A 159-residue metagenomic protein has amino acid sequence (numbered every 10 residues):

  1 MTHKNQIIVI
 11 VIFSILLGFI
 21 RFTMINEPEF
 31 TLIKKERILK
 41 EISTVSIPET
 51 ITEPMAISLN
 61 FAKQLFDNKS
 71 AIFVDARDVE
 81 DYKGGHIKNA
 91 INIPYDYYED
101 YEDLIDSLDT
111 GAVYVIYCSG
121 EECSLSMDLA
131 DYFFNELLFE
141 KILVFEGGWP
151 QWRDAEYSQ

Functional and structural regions predicted by a protein language model:
T2-I72, D81-G84: Flexible, polar/low-complexity N-terminal or interdomain linker segments that lie immediately upstream of folded
L17, M24, D78, E121 (+1 more regions): Short, glycine/serine-rich, charged loops/turns that create anion-binding and catalytic segments at active sites
S58, P94, E146: Short loop/edge segments at beta-strand edges and connector loops that shape dinucleotide/nucleotide cofactor-binding
F61, D100-L104: Short acidic active-site motifs
D67-E99, S107-C118: Mid-length scaffold segments of soluble, non-membrane domains
K83-G85, E102, S126-M127, D154: Short glycine-/acidic-enriched loop or helix-start segments at secondary-structure transitions that form or flank
I105-W152: Catalytic cysteine-centered active loop of the rhodanese-like fold, especially the PTP/DSP P-loop
E156-Q159: Active-site neighborhoods of enzymes that stabilize oxyanions during catalysis
